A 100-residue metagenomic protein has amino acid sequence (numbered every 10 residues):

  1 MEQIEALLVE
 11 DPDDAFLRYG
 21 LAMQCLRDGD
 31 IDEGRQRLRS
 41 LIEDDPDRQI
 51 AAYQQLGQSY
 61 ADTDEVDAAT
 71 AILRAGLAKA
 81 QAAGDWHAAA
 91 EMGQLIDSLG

Functional and structural regions predicted by a protein language model:
P12, P46-D47, Q81: Short coil turns that delineate tetratricopeptide repeat
F16, I50-A51, E91: Start-of-helix register in tetratricopeptide repeats
